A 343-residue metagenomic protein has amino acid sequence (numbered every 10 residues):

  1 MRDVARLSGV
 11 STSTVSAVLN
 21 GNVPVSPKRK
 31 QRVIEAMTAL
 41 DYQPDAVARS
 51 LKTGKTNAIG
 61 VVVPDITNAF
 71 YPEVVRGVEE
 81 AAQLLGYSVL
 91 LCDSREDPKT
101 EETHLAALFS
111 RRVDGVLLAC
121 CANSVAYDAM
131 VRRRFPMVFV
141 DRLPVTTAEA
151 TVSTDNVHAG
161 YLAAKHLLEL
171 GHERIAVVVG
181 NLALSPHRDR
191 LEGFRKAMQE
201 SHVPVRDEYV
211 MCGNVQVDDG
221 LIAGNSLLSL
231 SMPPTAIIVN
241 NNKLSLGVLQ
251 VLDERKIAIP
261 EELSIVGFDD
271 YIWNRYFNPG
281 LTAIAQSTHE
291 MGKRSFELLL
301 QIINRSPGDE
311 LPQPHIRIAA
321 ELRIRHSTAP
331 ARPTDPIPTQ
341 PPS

Functional and structural regions predicted by a protein language model:
M1-N57, P342-S343: N-terminal helix-turn-helix DNA-binding module of bacterial transcription factors
L7, A39, E80-L85, F109 (+2 more regions): Bacterial carbohydrate/catabolite-sensing allosteric modules
L7, T12-A17, K52-T67, H166 (+1 more regions): Short beta-strand segments enriched in small/hydrophobic residues
P27, Y42-A107, R111-G115, E192-R195 (+2 more regions): Amphipathic helical "hinge" segments at domain boundaries
A39-D45, K99, L118-C121, L221 (+1 more regions): Short gly/ser/thr-rich secondary-structure transition/capping motifs
A48, E102-L105, Y127, A164 (+1 more regions): Short hydrophobic/charged patches on amphipathic alpha-helices used for structural packing and interfaces
R95-P98, A119-S124, K243: Short beta->alpha connector loops
L117-Y127, F139-A148: Acidic, Gly/Pro-rich loop/turn segments at junctions of secondary structure
